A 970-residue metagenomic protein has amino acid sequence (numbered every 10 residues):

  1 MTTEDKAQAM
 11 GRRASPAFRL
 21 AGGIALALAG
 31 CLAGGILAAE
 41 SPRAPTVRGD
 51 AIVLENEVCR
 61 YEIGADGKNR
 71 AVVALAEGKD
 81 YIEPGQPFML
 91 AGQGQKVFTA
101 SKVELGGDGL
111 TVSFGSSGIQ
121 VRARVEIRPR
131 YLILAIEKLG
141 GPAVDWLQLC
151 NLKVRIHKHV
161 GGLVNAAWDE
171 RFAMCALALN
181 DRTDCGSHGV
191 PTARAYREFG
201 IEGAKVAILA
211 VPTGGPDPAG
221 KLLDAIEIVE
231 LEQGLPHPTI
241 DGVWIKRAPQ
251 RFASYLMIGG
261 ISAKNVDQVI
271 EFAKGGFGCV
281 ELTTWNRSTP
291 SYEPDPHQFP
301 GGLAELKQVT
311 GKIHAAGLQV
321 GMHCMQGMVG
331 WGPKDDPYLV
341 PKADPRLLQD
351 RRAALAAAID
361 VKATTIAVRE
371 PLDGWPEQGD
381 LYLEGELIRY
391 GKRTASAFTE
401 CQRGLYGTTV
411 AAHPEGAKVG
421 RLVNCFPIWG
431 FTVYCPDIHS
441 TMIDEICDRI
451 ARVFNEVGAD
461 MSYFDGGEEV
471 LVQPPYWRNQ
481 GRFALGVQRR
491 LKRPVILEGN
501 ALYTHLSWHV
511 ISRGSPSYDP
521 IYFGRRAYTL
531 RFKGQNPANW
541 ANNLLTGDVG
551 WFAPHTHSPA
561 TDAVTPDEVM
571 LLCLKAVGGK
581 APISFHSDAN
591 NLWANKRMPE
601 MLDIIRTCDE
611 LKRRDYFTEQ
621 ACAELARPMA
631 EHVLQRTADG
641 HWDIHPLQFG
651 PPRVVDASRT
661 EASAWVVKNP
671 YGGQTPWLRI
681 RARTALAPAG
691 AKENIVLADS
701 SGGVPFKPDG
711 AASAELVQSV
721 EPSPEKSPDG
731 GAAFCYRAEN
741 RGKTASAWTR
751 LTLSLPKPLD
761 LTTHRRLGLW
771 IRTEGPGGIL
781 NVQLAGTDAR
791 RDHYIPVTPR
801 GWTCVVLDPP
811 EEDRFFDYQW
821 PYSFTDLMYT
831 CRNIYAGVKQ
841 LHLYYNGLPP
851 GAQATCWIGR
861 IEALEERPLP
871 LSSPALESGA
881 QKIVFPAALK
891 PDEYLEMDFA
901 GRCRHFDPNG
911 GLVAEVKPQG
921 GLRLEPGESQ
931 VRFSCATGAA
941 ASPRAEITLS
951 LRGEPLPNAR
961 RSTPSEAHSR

Functional and structural regions predicted by a protein language model:
L54-V280, T284, L303-Q308, K312 (+13 more regions): Carbohydrate-recognition beta-sandwich/jelly-roll modules in extracellular/periplasmic carbohydrate-active proteins
L147, P676-L678, G690-L697, L767-L769 (+1 more regions): Extracellular beta-strand ligand-recognition surfaces/modules
P249, S254-Q349, V423-C447, A451-Q473 (+1 more regions): Aromatic-lined carbohydrate-binding/catalytic grooves of carbohydrate-active enzymes
G330-P414: Autoprocessing Asn-cyclization modules and mimics
D335-D350, L422-D448, Q488-N595: Glycan-recognition surfaces
R403-Y406, A411-E415, P850-R970: Intrinsically disordered, low-complexity segments enriched in serine, threonine, and glycine
E721-T749: Short carbohydrate-recognition loop motifs
N740-M828, A852-W857, A945-R961: Extracellular ligand-binding interfaces
